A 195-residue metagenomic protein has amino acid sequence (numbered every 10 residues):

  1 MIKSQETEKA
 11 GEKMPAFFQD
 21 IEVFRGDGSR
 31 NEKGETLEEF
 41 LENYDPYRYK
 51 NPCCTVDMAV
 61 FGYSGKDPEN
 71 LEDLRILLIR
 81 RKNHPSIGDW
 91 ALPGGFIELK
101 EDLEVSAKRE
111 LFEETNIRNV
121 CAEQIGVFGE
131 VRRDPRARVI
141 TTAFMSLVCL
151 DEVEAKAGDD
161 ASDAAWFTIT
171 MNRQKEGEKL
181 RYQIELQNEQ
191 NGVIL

Functional and structural regions predicted by a protein language model:
I2-L195: N-terminal leader/linker segments that precede catalytic domains of diphosphate-processing enzymes
